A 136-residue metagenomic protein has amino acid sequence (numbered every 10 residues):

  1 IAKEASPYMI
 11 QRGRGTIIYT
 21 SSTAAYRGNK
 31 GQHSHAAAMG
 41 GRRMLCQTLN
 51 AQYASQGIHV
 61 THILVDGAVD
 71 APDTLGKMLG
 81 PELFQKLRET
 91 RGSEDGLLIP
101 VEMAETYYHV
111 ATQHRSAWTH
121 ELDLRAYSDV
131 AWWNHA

Functional and structural regions predicted by a protein language model:
A2, A38-R42: Active-site helix of classical SDR
A2, C46, A104-Y107: Short-chain dehydrogenase/reductase
E4, M9, R27, T48-I58: Active-site-adjacent segment of SDR/Rossmann-fold oxidoreductases
S22: Residue(s) in the substrate-gating loop at a strand-loop-helix junction that position the organic substrate next
A25-R27, V69: Conserved catalytic-site region of short-chain dehydrogenase/reductase
R27-H33: Active-site loop immediately N-terminal to the catalytic Tyr-X3-Lys motif of short-chain dehydrogenase/reductase
S55-I58, H62-G67, L79-A136: C-terminal helical subdomain
